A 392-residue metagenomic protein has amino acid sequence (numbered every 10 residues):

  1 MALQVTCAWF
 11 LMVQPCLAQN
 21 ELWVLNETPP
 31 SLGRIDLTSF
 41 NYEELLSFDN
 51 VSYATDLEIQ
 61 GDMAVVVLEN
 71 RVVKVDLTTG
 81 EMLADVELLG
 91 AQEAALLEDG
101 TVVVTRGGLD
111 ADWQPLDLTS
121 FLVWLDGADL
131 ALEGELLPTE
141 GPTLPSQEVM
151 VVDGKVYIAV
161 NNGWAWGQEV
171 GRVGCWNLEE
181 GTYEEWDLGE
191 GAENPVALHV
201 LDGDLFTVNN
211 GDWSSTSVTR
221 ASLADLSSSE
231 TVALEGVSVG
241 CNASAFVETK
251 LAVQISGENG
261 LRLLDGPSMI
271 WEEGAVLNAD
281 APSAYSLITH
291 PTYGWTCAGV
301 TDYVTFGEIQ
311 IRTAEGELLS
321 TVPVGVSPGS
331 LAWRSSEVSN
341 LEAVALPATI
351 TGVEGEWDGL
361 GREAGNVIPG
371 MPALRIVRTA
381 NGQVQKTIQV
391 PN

Functional and structural regions predicted by a protein language model:
C16-E44: An edge-strand/N-cap motif at the start of beta-rich repeat modules
T28-S31, R71, G108-Q114, N162-G167 (+3 more regions): Short glycine/acidic-enriched loop and turn motifs that connect beta-strands
D36-F40, D76-G80, D126-L130, N177-G181 (+3 more regions): Short loop/turn segments that connect beta-strands within beta-propeller blades
N41-D49, E81-V86, A131-T139, G181-G189 (+3 more regions): A short beta-strand motif characteristic of beta-propeller blades
V51-G61, L88-D99, G107, G141-V152 (+4 more regions): Repeated scaffold domains used in trafficking and secretory/extracellular systems, primarily beta-propellers
D302-E337: Blade-level signature of beta-propeller repeat domains, shared across WD40, Kelch, NHL, RCC1 and BNR/Asp-box propellers
S335-N366, V390-N392: Residue-level detector of functionally pivotal "anchor" positions at catalytic/ligand-binding pockets or at interdomain
L374-N392: C-terminal tail/sorting-segment detector
